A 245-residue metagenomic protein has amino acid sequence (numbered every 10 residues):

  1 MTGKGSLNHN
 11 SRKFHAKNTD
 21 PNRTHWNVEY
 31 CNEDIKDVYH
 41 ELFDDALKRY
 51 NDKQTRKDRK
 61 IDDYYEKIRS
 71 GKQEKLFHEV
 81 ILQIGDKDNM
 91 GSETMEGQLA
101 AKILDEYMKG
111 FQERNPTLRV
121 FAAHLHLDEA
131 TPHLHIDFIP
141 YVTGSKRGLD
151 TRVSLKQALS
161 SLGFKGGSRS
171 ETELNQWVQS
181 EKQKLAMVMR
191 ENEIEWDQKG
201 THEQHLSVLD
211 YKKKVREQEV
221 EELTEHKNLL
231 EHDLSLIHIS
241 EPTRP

Functional and structural regions predicted by a protein language model:
M1-S240, R244: N-terminal nicking endonuclease/strand-transfer module with a His-rich metal-binding environment and a catalytic Tyr
